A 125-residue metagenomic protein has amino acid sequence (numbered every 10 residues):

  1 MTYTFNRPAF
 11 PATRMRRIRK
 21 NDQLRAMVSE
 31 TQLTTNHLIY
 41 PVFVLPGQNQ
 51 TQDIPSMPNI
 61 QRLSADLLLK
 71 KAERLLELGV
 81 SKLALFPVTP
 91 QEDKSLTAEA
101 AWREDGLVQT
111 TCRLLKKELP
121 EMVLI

Functional and structural regions predicted by a protein language model:
T2-S29: N-terminal amphipathic/basic leader segments beginning at the initiator methionine
Q32-I60, K94-S95, I125: N-terminal small/glycine-rich loop or linker at the start of catalytic domains across soluble metabolic enzymes
V42, L68, L75: Conserved, mostly hydrophobic/aromatic
V42, S81-V88, E121-I125: Short beta-strand segments at enzyme active-site cores
T51-L63, L78-G106: Glycine-rich, proline-tolerant flexible connector loops at the mouths of alpha/beta enzymes
A65-A72, T111: Short, well-ordered amphipathic alpha-helical segments that serve as non-catalytic structural scaffolds within diverse
A72-L76, L115: Hydrophobic pocket-lining residues that define ligand/cofactor binding sites across diverse proteins
D93-I125: Alpha-helix-loop-beta-strand connector modules within alpha/beta enzyme cores
